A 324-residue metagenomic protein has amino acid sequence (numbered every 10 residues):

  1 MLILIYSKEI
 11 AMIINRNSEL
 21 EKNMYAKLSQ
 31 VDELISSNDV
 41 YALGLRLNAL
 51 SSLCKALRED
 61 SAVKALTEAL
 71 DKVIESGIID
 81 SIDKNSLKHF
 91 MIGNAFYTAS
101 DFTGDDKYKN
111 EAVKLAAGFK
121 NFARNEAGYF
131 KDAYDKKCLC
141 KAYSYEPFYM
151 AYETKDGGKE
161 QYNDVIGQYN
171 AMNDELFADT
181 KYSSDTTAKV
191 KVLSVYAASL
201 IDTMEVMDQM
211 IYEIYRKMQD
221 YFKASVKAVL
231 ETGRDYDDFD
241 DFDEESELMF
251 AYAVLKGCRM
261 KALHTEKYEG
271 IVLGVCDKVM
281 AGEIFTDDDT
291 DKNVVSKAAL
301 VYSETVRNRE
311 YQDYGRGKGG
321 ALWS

Functional and structural regions predicted by a protein language model:
M1-A11: Short, Lys/Arg-enriched N-terminal segments with co-localized hydrophobic residues within the first ~10-30 amino acids
I5-Y6, N23, Q30, Y149: Residue-level signal for well-ordered alpha-helical segments
M12-N17, S51-A62, K107-K120, E160-N173 (+1 more regions): An acidic intrinsically disordered interaction segment
I13-G44, S51-V63, E68-S76, D80-L87 (+4 more regions): CBM-like carbohydrate-recognition segments
K64, E68, V73-A188: Extended ligand-binding groove/face enriched in aromatic
L139-L248, L263, K267-I284: Extended ligand-binding clefts on enzyme/binding-domain cores
